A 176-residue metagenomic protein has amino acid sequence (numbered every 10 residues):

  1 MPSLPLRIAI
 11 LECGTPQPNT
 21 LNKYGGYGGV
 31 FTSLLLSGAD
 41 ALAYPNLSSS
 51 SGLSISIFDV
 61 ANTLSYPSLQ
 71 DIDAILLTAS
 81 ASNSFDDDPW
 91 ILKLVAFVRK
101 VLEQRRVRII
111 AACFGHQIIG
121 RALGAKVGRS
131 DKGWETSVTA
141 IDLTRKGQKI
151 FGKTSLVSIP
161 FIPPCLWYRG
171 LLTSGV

Functional and structural regions predicted by a protein language model:
M1-A9, G14, N22, G26 (+3 more regions): Eukaryotic N-terminal low-complexity, Ser/Thr- and Lys/Arg-rich leader segments that predominantly function as
I8, A74-L77, T144-K146: A generic "structured core" feature
T15-P16, S80-N83, G115: Short glycine-rich anion-binding loops that position phosphate/pyrophosphate groups of nucleotides and phosphorylated
P18, F85-D86, G120: Glycine/Thr-rich phosphate-binding loops of Rossmann-like dinucleotide-binding domains
L36-I110: Flexible gly/pro-rich beta->alpha loop and the following alpha-helix that scaffold active-site loops
L102-A125: Catalytic nucleophile loop
G120-V176: Pocket-forming structural segment of enzyme catalytic cores
